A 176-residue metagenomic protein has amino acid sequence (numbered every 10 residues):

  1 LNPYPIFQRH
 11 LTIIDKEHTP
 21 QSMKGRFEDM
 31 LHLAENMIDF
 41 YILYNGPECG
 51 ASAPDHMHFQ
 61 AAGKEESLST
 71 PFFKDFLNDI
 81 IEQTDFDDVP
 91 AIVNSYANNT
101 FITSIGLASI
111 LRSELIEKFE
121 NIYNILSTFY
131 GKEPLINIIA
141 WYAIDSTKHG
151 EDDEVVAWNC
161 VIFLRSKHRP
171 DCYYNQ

Functional and structural regions predicted by a protein language model:
L1-Q176: HIT superfamily nucleotide-processing domains
